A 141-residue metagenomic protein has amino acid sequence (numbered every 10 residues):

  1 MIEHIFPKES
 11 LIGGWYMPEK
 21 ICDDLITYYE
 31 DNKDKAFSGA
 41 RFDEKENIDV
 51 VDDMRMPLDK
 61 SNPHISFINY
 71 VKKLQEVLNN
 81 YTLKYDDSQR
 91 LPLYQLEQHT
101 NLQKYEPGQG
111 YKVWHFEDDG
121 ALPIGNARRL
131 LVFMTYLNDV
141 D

Functional and structural regions predicted by a protein language model:
M1-D141: Fe(II)/2-oxoglutarate oxygenase catalytic core
